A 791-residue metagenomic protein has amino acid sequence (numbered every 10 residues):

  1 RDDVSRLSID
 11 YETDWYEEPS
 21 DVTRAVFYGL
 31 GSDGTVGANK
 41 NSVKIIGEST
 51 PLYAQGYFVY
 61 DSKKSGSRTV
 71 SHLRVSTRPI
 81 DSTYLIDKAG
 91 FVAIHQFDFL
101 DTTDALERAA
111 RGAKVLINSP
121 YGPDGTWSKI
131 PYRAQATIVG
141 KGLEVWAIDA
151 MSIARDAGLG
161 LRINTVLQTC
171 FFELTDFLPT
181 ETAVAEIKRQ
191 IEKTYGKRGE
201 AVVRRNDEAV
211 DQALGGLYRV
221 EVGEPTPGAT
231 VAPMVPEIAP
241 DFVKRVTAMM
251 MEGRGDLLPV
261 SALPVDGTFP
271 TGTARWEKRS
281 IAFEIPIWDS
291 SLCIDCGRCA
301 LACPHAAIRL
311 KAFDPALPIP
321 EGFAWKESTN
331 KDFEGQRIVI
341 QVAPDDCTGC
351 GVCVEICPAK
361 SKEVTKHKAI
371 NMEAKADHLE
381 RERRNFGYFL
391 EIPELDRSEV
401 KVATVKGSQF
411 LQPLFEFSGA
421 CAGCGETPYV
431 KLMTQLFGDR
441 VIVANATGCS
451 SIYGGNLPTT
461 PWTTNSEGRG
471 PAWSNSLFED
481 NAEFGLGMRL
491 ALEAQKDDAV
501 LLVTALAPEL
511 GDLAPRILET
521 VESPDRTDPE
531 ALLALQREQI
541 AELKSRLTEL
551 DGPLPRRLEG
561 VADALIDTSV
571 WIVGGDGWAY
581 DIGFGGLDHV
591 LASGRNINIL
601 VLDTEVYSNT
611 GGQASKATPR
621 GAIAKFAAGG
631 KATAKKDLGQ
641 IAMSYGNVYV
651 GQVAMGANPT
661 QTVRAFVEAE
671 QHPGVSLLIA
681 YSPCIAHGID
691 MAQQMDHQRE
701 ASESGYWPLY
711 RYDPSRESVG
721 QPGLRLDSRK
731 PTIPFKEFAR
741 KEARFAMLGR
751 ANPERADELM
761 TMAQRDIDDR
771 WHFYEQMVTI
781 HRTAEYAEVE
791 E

Functional and structural regions predicted by a protein language model:
S5, D33-G37, S62-S65, L100-T102 (+14 more regions): Flexible loop/turn segments at secondary-structure boundaries
Y11-W15, T23-R111, G419, G425-I442 (+3 more regions): Thiamine diphosphate
D21-G31, V36-A248, P318-A324, Q613 (+2 more regions): Active-site cofactor/cluster-binding pocket
F58-Q96, E200, V210, P461-E509 (+2 more regions): A structural-propensity feature for long, helix-poor, extended segments
A105, I566-I572, D581-I597, L602-K730: Glycine-rich ThDP/TPP pyrophosphate-binding loop and its adjacent helix/strand module within ThDP-dependent enzymes
K114-P120, A446, I599-D603: Short internal beta-strands
A183-I187, G196-D346, V354-W571, A622 (+6 more regions): Ferredoxin-type iron-sulfur electron-transfer modules and their immediate structural context
L263-D266, S676, S682-E791: Flexible, glycine-rich loop/tail regions that form catalytic "lids" or insertion modules at the edges of active sites
